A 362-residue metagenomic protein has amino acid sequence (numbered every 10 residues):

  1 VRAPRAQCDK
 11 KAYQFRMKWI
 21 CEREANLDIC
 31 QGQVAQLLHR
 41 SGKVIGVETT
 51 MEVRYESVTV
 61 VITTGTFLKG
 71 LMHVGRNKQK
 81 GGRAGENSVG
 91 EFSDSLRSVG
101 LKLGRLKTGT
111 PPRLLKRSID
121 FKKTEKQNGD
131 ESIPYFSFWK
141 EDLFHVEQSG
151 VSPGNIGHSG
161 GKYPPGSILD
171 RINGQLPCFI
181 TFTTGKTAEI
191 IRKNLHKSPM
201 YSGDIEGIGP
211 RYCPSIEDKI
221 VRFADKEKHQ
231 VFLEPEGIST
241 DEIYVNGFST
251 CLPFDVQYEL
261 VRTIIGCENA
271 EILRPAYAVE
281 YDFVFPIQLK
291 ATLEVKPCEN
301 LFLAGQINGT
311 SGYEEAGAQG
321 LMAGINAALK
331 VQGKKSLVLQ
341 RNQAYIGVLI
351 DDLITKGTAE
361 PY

Functional and structural regions predicted by a protein language model:
V1-Q36, M51, T63-R83, N87 (+6 more regions): Conserved N-terminal/central alpha/beta ligand/cofactor-binding core
T50-T59: Core beta-strand elements of the Rossmann-like FAD/NAD(P) dinucleotide-binding domain in flavoenzyme oxidoreductases
V58-T59, T64-L68, L252-F254, I264-I265: Glycine-/small-residue-rich beta->alpha transition segments that form the dinucleotide
G109-T124, N128, S215-K228, E234-P235 (+2 more regions): Terminal amphipathic helices with adjacent charged low-complexity linkers/tails
F121-K140, Q332-Y362: Acidic/histidine-rich catalytic neighborhood
F136-S149, P153-G154, H158-I205, E227-Y277: Conserved FAD/dinucleotide-binding core of flavoprotein oxidoreductases
F232, I238, Y244-T310, V338-D351: A glycine-rich dinucleotide-binding beta-alpha-beta segment and adjacent secondary-structure elements that constitute
A316-L337: Internal hydrophobic alpha-helix adjacent to the cofactor/substrate pocket in enzyme cavities
